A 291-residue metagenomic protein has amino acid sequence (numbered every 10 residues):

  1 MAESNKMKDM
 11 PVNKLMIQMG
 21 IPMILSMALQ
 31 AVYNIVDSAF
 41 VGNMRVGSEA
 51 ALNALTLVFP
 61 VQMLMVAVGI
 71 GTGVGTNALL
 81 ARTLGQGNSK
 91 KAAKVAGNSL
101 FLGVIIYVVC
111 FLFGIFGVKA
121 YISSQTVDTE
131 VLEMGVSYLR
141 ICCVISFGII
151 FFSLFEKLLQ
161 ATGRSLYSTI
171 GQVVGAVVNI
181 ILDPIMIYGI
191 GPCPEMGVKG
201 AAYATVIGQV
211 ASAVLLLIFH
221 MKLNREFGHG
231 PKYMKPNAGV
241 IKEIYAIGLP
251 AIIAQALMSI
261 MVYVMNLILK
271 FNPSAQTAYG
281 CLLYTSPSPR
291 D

Functional and structural regions predicted by a protein language model:
M1-G20, L80-F147, C193-G248: Short alpha-helical transmembrane segments in multi-pass integral membrane proteins
Q18-D37, I141, G175, G208-S212 (+3 more regions): Transmembrane helical elements of multi-pass membrane transporters/channels
A28, V32, L64, V68 (+6 more regions): Hydrophobic/aromatic residues within the transmembrane alpha-helices of Major Facilitator Superfamily
A28, V32-N53, I122-T129, I185-M196 (+1 more regions): Helix-terminus/linker motif at the lipid-water interface of multi-pass membrane proteins
D37, T76, G117-V118, F155 (+4 more regions): Hydrophobic/aromatic residues in alpha-helical transmembrane segments
L52-L112, I149-S168, Y279-S286: Small-residue-rich hydrophobic transmembrane alpha-helices
K90, G103, L158-I185, K199-V206: Alpha-helical transmembrane segments of multi-pass membrane transporters/permeases
P287-D291: A short, hydrophobic C-terminal helix/tail in secreted or cell-surface proteins
